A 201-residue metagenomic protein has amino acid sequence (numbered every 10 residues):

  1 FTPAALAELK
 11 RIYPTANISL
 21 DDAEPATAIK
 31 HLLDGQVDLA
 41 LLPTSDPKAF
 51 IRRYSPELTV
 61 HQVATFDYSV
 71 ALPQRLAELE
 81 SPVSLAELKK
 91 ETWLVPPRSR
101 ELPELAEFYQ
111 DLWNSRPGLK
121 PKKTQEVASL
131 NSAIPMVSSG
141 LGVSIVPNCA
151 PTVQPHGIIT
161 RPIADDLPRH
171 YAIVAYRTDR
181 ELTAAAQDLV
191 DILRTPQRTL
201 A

Functional and structural regions predicted by a protein language model:
F1-A49, E126-V127: Central regulatory/effector-binding core of bacterial HTH transcription factors
F1-T2, P43, P82-V83, E91-P117 (+3 more regions): Secondary-structure junction motif
R11-A16, L20, T65-F66, E91 (+1 more regions): Interdomain hinge and pocket-entrance segments immediately C-terminal to HTH DNA-binding domains
N17, G35-Q36, Q62, E87 (+2 more regions): Conserved functional loop/turn residues at catalytic and ligand-binding sites
E24-V37, P43, S99-I159: Hydrophobic hinge/microswitch elements
A49-H61, F66, A128-D179: Beta-alpha-beta core module
R53-L94: Flexible hinge/capping segments at coil-to-helix
A71, P96, I159-A201: A late-sequence structural motif
